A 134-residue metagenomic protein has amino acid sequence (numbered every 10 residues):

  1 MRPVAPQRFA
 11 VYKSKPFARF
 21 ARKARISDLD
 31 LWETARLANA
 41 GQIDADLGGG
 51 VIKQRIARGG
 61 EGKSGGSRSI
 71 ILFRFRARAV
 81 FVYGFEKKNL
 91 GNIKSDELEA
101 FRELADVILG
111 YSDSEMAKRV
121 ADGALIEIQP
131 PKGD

Functional and structural regions predicted by a protein language model:
M1-I26, K118-D134: Arg/Lys-rich, positively charged N-terminal/basic patches that mediate binding to nucleic acids
M1-P6, D30-A35, R58-G60, R102: Polybasic/polar functional segments that serve as interface/processing modules
V4-A5, R19, R36-A40, R78 (+1 more regions): Preference for short coil/turn "hinge" residues that link or interrupt alpha-helices
A10-A57: N-terminal first-folded block
K13, S27-L31, K63-G66, R78-F81 (+1 more regions): Amphipathic alpha-helical interface surfaces
A18-R19, E33, E61, N89-N92 (+1 more regions): A broad, structure-centric signal for solvent-exposed, well-ordered loop/edge residues that line or flank functional
D44-F85, N89: Basic/aromatic recognition patch in beta-strand/loop cores that engages polyanionic ligands
L72-I126, P130: Enriched for short, Lys/Arg-rich terminal
